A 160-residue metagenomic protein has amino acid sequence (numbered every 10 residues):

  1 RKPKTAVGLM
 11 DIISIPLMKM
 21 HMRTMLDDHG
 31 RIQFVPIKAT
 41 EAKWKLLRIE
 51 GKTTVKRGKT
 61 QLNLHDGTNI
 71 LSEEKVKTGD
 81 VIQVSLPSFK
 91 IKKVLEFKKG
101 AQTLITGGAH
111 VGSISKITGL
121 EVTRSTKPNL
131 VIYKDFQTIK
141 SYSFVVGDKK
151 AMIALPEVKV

Functional and structural regions predicted by a protein language model:
R1-V160: Ferredoxin-like alpha/beta domains used as RNA- or RNAP-binding modules
